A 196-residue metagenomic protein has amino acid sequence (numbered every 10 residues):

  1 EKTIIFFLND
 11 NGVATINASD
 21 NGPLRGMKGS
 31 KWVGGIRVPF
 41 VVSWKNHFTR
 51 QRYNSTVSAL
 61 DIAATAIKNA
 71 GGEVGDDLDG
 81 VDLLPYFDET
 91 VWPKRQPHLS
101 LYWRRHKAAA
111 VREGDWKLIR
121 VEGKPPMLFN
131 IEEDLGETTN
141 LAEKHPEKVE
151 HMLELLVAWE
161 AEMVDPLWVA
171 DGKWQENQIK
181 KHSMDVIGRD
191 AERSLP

Functional and structural regions predicted by a protein language model:
E1-A18: Metal-dependent active-site segment of extracytoplasmic phospho-/sulfohydrolases and closely related
E1-I5, V38, P97, E113-W116 (+1 more regions): Loop/turn elements at helix/coil->beta-strand transitions in domains of secreted/extracellular proteins
I5-F7, P39, I62, A66: Structural scaffold positions in well-ordered secondary structure
V13-S19, P23-V33, F48, S55-I131 (+3 more regions): C-terminal cap/loop subdomain of S1 sulfatases and analogous C-terminal strand-loop tails that border
G29, I36-R37, S43, W92 (+3 more regions): Short capping/connector residues at structural and topological boundaries
F40-R50: The feature captures the short pre-catalytic strand/loop hairpin that immediately precedes and shapes the active-site
Q51-Y53, N140: Second-shell loop/turn segments in exported
I62, G114, G123-P126, I131 (+1 more regions): Long, internal low-complexity/basic segments
